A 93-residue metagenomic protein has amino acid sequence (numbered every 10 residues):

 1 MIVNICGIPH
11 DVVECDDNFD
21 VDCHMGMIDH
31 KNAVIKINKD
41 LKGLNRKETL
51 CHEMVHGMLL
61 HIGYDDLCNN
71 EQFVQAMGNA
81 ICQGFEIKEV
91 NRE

Functional and structural regions predicted by a protein language model:
M1, E89-E93: Short intrinsically disordered terminal tails
M1-N45, L60-H61, D65-Q75, N79-Q83: Active-site scaffold of zinc-dependent metalloenzymes
E48-L60: Active-site recognition of the HExxH zinc-binding catalytic motif
M54, A80-Q83, I87-V90: Acidic/histidine-enriched, beta-strand-rich ligand/metal-binding domains
